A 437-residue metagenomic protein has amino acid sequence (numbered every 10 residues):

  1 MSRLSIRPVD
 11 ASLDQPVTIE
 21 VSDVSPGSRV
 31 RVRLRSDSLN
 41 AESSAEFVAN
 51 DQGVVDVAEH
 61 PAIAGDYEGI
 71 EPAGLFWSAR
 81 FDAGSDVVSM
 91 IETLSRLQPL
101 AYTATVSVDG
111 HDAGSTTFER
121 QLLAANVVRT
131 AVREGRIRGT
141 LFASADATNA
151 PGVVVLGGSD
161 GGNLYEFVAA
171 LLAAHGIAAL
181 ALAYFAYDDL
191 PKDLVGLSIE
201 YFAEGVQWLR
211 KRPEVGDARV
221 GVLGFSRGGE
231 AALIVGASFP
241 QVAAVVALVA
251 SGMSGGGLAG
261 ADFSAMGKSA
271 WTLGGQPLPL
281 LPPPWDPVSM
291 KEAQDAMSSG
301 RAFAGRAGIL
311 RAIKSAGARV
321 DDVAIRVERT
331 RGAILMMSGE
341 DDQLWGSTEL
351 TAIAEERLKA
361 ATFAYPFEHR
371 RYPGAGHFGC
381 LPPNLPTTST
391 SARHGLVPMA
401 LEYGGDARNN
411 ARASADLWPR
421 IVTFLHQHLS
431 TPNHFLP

Functional and structural regions predicted by a protein language model:
R3-S12, V17, S25-S28, A41 (+2 more regions): N-terminal cap/lid segment of alpha/beta-hydrolase-fold proteins
R33-G84: Ser/Thr-rich low-complexity repeats and stalk/linker segments
A79-M90, A400-N409: Short glycine/proline- and acidic residue-enriched helix-loop micro-motifs that form flexible lids or anion-recognition
R136-R138, T148-K211, A218, L258-A259 (+1 more regions): Cap/lid segment of the alpha/beta-hydrolase catalytic domain
N149-G152, H175-A178, D217-R219, P240-A244 (+2 more regions): Loop/turn elements at helix/coil->beta-strand transitions in domains of secreted/extracellular proteins
D160-E166, A203-M290, A307-V323, R329 (+1 more regions): Primarily recognizes the serine-hydrolase "nucleophile elbow" in alpha/beta-hydrolase and SGNH/GDSL folds
P282-F378: Serine-hydrolase catalytic core
A318, A352, A360, A364-P437: C-terminal catalytic histidine-bearing segment of alpha/beta-hydrolase fold enzymes
